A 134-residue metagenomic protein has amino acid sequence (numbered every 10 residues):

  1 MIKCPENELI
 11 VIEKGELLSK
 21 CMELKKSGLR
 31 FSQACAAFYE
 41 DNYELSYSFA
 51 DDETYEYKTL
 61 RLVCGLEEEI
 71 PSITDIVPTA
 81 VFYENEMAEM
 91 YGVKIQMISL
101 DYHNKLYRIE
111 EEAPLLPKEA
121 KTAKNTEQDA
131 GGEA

Functional and structural regions predicted by a protein language model:
M1-A134: Terminal low-complexity/charged segments
